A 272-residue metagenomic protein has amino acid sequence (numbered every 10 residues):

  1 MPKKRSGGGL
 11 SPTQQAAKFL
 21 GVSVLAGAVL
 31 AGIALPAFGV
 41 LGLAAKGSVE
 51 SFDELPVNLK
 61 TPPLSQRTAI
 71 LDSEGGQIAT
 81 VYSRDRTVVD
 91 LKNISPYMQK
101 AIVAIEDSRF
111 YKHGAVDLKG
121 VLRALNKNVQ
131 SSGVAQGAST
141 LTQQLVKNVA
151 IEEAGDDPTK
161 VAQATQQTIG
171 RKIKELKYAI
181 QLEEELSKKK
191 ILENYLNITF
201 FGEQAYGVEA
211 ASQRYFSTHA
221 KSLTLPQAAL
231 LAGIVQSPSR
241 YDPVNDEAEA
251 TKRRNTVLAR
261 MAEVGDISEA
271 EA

Functional and structural regions predicted by a protein language model:
M1-A69, R109: N-terminal type II signal-anchor transmembrane helix that functions as the membrane-insertion/stop-transfer segment
S51, G265, A270-A272: Periplasmic polypeptide-binding modules associated with outer-membrane biogenesis and secretion
L64-S268: Peptidoglycan glycan-strand catalytic modules in the bacterial/periplasmic cell-wall system
